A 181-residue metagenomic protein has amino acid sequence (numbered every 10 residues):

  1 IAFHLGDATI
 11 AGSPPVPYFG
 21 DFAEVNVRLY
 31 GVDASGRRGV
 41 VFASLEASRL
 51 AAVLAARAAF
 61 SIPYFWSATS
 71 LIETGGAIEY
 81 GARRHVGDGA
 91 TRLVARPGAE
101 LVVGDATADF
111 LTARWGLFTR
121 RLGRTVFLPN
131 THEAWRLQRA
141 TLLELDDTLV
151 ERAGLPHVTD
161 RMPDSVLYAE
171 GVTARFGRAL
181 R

Functional and structural regions predicted by a protein language model:
I1-V27: Glycine/small-residue-rich interface belts in oligomeric ring/scaffold proteins and their assembly partners
N26-R181: Internal, well-folded beta-alpha domain core
